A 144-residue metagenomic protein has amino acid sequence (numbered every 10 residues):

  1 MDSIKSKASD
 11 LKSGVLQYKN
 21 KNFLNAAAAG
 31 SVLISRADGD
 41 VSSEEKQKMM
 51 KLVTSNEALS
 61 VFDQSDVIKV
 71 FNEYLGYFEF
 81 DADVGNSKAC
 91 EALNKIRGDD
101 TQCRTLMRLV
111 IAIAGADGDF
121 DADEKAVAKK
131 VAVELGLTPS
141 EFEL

Functional and structural regions predicted by a protein language model:
M1-L33, D40-L144: Small-residue-enriched hydrophobic alpha-helices in membranes
